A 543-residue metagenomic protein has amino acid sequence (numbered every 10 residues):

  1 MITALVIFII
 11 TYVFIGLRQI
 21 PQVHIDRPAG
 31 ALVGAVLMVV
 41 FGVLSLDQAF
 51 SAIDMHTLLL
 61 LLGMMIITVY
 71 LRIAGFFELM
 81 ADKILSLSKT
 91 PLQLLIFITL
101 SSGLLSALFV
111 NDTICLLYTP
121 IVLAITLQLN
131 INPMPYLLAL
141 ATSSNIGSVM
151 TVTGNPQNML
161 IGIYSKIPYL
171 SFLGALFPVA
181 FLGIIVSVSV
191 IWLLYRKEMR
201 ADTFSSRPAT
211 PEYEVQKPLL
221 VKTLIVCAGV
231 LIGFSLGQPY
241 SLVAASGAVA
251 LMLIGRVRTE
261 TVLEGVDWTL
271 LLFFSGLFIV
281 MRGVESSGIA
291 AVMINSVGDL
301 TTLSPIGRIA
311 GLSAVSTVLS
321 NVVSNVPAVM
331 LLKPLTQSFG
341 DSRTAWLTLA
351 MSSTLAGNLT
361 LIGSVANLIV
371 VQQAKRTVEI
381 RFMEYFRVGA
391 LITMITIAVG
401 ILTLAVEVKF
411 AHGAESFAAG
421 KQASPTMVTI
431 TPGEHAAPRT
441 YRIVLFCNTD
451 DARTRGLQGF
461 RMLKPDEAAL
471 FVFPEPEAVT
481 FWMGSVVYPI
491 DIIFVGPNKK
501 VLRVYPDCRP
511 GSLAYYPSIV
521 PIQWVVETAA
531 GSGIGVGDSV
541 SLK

Functional and structural regions predicted by a protein language model:
M1-V69, F177-I184, V188-S286, I380 (+1 more regions): Hydrophobic transmembrane alpha-helices of multi-pass small-molecule transporters
D47-M134, W268-F339: Membrane-embedded alpha-helical segments and adjacent helix-loop junctions characteristic of multi-pass solute
L62, T99, P120, L140-A141 (+5 more regions): Residue-level recognition of transmembrane alpha-helices in multi-pass small-molecule transporters/permeases
T68-V69, K89, S101-N111, T142-M150 (+4 more regions): Helix-loop-helix module between adjacent transmembrane segments
T113-A124, L137, T151-S165, F204 (+4 more regions): Re-entrant/interfacial helical elements at transmembrane boundaries that shape and gate the permeation pathway
L129-K197, F204-P208, D341, W346 (+1 more regions): Membrane-core helix-loop-helix motifs of multi-pass transport proteins
G174-G183, G307-A419: C-terminal transmembrane helix pair
F417-K543: Compact, glycine-rich, soluble single-domain proteins
